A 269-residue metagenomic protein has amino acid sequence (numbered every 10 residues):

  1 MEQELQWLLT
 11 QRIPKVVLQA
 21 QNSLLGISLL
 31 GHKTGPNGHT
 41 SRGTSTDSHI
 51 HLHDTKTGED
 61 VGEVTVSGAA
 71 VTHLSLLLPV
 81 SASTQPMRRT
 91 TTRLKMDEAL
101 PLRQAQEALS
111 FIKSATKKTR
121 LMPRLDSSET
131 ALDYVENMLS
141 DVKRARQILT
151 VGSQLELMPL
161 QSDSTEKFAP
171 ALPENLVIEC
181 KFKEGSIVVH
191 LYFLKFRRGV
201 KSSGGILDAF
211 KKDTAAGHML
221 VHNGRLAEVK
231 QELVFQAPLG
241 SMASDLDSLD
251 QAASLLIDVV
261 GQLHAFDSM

Functional and structural regions predicted by a protein language model:
M1-E136: N-terminal intrinsically disordered, low-complexity regulatory tails that precede a folded domain
R120-M269: Extended, alpha-helical interaction "stalks"
